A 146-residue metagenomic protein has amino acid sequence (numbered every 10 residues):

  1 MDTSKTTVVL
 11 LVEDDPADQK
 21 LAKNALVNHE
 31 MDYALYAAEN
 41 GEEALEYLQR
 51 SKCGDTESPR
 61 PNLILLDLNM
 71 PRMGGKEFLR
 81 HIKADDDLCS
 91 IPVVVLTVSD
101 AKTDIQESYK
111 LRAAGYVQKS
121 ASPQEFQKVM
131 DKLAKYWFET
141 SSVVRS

Functional and structural regions predicted by a protein language model:
M1-L10, P16-A34, E42, Q49 (+2 more regions): Non-catalytic signal-transmission and effector/linker regions of two-component phosphorelay proteins
L68-M70: Receiver (REC) domain active-site loop signature in two-component systems and cognate sites in sensor histidine kinases
R72-M73, I82: Hydrophobic residue at a beta-alpha junction that N-caps the helix immediately following a catalytic beta-strand/loop
D87, S99-T103: Negatively charged, flexible loop motifs adjacent to catalytic sites in prokaryotic signal transduction proteins
A114: Short, glycine/charged-rich "phosphate-handling" switch motifs in NTP-dependent and phosphotransfer domains
K119: A Lys-centered signature of the CheY-like receiver
